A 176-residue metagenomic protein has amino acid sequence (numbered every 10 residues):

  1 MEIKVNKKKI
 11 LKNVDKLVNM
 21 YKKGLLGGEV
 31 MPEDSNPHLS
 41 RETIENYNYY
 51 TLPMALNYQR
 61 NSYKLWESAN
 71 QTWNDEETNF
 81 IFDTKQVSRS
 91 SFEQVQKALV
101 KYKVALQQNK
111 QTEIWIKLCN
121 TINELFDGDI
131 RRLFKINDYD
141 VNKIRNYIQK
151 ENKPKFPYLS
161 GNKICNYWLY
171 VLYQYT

Functional and structural regions predicted by a protein language model:
M1-T176: HhH-family (HhH-GPD) DNA N-glycosylase catalytic core used in base-excision repair
